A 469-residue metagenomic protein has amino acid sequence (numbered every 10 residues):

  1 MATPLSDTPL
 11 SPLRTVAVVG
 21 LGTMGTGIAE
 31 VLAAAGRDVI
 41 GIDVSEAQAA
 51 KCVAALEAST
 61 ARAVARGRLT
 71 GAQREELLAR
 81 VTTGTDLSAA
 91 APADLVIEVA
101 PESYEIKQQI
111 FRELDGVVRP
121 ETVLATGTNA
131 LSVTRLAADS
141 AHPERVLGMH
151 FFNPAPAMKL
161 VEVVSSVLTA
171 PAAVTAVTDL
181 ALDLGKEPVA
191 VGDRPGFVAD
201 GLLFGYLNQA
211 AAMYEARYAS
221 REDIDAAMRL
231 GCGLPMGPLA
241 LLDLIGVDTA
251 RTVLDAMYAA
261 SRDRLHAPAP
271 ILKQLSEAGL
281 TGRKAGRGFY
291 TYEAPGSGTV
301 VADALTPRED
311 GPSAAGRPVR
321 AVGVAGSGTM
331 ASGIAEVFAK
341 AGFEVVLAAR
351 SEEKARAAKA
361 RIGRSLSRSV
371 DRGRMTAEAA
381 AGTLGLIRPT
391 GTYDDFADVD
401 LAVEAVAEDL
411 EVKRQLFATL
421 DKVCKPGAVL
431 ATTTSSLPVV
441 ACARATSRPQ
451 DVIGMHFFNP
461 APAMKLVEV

Functional and structural regions predicted by a protein language model:
M1-V469: N-terminal glycine-rich phosphate-binding loop for ADP-containing cofactors
